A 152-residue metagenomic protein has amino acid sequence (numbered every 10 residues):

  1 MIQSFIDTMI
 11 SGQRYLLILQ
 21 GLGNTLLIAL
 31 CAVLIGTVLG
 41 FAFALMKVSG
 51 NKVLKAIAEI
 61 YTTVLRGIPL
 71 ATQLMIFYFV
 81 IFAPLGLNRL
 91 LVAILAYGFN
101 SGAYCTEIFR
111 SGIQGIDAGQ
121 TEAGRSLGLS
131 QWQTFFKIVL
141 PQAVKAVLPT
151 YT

Functional and structural regions predicted by a protein language model:
M1-T152: Transmembrane alpha-helices and adjacent helix-loop boundaries
